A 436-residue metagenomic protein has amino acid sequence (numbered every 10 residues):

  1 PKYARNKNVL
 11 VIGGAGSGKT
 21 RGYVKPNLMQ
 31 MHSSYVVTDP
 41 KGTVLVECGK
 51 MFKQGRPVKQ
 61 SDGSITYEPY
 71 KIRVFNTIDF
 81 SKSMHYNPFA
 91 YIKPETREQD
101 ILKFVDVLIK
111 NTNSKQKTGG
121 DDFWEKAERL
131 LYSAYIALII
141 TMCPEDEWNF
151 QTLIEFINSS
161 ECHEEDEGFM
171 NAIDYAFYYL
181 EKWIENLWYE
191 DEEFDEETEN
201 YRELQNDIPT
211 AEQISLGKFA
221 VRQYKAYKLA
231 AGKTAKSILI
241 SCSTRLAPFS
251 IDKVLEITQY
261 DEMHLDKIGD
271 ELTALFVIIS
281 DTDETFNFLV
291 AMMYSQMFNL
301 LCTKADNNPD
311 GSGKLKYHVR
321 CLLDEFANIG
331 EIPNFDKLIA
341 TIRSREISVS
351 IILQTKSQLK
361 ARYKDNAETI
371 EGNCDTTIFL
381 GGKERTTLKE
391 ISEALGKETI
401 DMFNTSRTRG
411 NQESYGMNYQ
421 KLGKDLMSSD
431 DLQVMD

Functional and structural regions predicted by a protein language model:
R5-I347, R362, D431-M435: P-loop NTPase motor domains
D39-K41, I352-K356, G382-K383: A short beta-strand-to-loop transition that corresponds to the Sensor-1 phosphate-sensing loop of AAA+ P-loop ATPases
V74, L255, I351, L380 (+1 more regions): A generic structural-conservation signal
F123-R129, A137, L272-L275, K337-A340 (+1 more regions): P-loop NTPase motor core of the ASCE superfamily
